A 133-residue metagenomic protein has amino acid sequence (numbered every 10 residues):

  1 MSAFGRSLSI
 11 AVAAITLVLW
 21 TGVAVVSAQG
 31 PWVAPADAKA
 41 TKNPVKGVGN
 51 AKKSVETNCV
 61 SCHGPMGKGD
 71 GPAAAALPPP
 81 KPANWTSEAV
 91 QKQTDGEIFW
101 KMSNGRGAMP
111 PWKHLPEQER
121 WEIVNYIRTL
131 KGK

Functional and structural regions predicted by a protein language model:
S2-I15: Bacterial N-terminal signal peptides that target proteins for export
L17-V26: C-terminal segment of classical bacterial N-terminal signal peptides
Q29-S54: Electrostatic cytochrome c docking/interface patches
K46-K68, A74-A75, G96-N104: Sequence/structural segment immediately N-terminal to covalent heme-attachment motifs in c-type and related
K68, T129-K133: Inter-heme linker and motif-flanking segments adjacent to c-type heme-binding CXXCH motifs in c-type cytochromes
G71-P72, H114: Short, solvent-exposed loop/turn and secondary-structure capping segments
P78-T129: Extracytoplasmic electron-transfer domains, predominantly the class I c-type cytochrome c fold
